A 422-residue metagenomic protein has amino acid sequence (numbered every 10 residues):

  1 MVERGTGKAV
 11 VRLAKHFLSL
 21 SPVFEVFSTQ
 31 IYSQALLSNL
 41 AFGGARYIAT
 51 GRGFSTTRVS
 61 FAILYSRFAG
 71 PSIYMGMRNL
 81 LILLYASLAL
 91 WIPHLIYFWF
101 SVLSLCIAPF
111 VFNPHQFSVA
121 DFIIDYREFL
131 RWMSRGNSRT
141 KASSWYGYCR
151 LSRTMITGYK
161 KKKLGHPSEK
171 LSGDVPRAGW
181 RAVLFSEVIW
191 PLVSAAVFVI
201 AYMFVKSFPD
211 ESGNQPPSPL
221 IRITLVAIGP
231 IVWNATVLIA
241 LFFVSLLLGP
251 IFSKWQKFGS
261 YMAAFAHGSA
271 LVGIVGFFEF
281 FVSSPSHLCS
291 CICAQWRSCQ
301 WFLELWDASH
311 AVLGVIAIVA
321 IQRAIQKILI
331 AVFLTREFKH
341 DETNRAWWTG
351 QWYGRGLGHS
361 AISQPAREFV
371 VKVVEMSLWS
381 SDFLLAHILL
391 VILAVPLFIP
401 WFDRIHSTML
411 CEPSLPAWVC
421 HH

Functional and structural regions predicted by a protein language model:
M1-H422: C-terminal transmembrane module of polytopic membrane proteins
